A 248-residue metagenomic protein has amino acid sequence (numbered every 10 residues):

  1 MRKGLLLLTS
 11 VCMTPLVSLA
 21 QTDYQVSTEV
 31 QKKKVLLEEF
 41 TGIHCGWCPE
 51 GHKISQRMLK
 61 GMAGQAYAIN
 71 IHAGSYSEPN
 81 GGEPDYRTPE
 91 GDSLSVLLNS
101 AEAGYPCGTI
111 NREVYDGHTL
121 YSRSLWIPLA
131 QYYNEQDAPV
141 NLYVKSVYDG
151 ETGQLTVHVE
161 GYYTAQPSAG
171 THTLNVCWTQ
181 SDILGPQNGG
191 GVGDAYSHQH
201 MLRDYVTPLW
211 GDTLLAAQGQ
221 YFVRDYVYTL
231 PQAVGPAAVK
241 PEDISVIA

Functional and structural regions predicted by a protein language model:
M1-Q25: Bacterial Sec-dependent N-terminal signal peptides
R2, I43, D182: Residue-level signal for short, function-critical loop segments
T9, C45, S77-P79: Active-site-proximal flexible loops/turns
V11, H44-W47, V176: The N-terminal extracellular segments of secreted preproproteins, especially immediately downstream of signal
A20-Q31, A138: N-terminal "domain-start" segment that seeds a small globular fold
V26-A73: Local sequence-structure signature of Cys/Sec-based thiol-disulfide redox active-site neighborhoods
G64-A248: Short, conserved sequence motifs used for protein processing/export or organelle targeting and for catalysis
